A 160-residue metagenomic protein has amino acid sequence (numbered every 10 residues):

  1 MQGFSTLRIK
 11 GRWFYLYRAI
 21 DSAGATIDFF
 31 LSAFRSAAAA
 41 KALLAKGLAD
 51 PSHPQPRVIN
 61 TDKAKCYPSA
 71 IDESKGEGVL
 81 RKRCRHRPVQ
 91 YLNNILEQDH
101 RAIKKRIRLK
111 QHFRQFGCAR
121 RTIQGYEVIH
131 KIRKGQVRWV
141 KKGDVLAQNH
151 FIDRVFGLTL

Functional and structural regions predicted by a protein language model:
M1-L160: Residue-level recognition of single "structural anchor" positions that define or cap local secondary structure
